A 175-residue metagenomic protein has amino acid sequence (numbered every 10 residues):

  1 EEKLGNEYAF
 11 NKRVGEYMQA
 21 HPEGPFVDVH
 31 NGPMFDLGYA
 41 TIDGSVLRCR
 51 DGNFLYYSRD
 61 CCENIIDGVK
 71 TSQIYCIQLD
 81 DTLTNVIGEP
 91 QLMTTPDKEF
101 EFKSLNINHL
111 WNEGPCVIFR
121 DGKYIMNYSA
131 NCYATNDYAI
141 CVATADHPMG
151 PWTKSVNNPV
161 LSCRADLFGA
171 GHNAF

Functional and structural regions predicted by a protein language model:
E1-F175: Carbohydrate-active catalytic/glycan-binding domains of CAZyme proteins, especially the secreted or lumenal ectodomains
